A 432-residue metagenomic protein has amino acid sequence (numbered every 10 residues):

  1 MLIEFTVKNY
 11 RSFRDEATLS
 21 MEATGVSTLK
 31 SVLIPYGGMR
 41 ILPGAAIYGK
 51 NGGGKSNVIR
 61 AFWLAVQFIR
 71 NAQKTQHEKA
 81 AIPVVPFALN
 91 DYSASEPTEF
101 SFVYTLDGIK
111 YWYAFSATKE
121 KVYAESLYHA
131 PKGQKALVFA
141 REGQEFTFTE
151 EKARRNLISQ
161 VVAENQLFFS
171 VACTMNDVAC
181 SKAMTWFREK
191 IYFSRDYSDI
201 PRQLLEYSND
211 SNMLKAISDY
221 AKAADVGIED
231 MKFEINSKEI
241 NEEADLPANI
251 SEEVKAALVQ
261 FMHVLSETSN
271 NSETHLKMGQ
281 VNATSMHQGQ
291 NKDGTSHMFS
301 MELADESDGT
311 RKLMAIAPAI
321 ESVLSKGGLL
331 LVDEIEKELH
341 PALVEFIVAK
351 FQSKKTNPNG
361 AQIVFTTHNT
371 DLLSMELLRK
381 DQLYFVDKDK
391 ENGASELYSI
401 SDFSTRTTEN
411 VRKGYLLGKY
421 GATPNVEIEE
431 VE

Functional and structural regions predicted by a protein language model:
M1-R70, M286-N425: Switch/communication elements of ASCE P-loop NTPase nucleotide-binding domains
F5, F100-F102, V122-H129, V281-N291 (+1 more regions): Short polybasic amphipathic segments
K8, I200-D305, Y415, I428-V431: Extended helical coiled-coil dimerization/tether regions that scaffold and oligomerize large DNA-maintenance assemblies
S12, L106-K110, K132: Glycine-centered tight beta-turn/hairpin loop motif at sheet-sheet or coil-to-beta transitions
T18, S101, W112-S116, V138 (+2 more regions): Short, surface-exposed charged micro-motifs
P35-R40, A46, I59-W112, T118-V122: Conserved P-loop NTP-binding catalytic core
A80-P86, E267, T367-N369: Short Pro/Gly-enriched beta-strand edge/turn motifs at strand-loop
W112-E253: Electropositive, glycine-dotted interaction segments that contact anionic polymers or phosphate-rich ligands
